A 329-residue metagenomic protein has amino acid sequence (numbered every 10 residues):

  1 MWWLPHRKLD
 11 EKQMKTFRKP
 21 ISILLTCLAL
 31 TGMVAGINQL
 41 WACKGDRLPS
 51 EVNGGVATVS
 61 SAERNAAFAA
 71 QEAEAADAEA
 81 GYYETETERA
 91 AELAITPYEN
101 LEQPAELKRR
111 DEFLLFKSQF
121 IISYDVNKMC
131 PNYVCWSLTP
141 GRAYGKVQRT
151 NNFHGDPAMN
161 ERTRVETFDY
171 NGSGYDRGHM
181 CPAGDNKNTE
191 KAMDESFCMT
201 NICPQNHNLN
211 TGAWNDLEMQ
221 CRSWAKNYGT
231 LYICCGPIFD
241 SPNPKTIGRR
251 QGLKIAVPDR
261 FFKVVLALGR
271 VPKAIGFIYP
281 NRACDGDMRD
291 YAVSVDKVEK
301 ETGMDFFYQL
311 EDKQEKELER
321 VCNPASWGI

Functional and structural regions predicted by a protein language model:
W2, H6-I329: Domain-level detector for secreted/extracellular nuclease and nuclease-toxin modules, and for the ENPP-like C-terminal
